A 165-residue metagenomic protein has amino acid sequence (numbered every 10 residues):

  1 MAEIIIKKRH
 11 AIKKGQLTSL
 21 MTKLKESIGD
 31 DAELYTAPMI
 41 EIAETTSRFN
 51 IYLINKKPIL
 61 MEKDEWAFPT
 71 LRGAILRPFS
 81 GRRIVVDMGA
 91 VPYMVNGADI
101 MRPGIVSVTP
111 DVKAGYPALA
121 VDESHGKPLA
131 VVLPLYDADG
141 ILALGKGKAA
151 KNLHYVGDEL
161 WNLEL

Functional and structural regions predicted by a protein language model:
A2-F49, I54-S107, D111-A114, A118-L165: Beta-strand/loop-dominated core regions that host nucleotide or nucleotide-derived cofactor-binding catalytic loops
